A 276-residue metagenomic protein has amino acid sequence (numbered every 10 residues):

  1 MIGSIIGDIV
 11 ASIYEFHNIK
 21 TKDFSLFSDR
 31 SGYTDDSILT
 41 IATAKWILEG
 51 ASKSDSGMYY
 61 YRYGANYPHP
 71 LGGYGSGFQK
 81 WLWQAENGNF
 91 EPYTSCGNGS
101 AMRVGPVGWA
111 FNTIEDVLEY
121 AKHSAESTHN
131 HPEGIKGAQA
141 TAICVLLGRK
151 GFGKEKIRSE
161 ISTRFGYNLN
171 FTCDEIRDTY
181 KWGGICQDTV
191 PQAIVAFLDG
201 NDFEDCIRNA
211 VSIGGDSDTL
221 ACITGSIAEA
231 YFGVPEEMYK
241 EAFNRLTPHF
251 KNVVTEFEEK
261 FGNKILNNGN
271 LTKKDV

Functional and structural regions predicted by a protein language model:
M1-V276: Structured, active/binding-site neighborhoods that engage oxygen-rich ligands
